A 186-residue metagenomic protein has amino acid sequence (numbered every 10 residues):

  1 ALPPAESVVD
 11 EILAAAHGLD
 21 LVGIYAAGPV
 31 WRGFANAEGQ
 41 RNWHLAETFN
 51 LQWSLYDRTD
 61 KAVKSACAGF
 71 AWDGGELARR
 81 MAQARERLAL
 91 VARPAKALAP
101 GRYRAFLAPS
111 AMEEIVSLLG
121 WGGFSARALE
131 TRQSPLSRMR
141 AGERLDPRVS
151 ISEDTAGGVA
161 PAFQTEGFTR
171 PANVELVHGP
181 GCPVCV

Functional and structural regions predicted by a protein language model:
A1-F163: Active-site bordering "gate/hinge" segments that shape substrate access to catalytic or cofactor-binding pockets
F168-P171: Short, small/polar residue-rich loop motifs at catalytic or cofactor-binding pockets
N173-E175: His/acidic/aromatic-lined binding-pocket segments of jelly-roll/cupin-type domains and related regulatory beta-sandwich
H178: A cytosolic small-molecule/anion-sensing beta-strand core signal
G181-V186: C-terminal, non-catalytic macromolecule-binding modules
